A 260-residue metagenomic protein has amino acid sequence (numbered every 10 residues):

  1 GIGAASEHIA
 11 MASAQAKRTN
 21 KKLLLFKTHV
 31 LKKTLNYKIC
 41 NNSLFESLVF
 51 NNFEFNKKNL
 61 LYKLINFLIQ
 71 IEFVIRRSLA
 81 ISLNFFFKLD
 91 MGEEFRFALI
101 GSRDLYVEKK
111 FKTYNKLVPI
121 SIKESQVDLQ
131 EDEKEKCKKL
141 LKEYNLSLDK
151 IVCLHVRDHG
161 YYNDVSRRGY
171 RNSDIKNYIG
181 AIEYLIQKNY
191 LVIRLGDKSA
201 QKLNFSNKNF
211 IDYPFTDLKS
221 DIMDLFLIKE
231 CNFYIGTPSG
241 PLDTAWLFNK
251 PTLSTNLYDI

Functional and structural regions predicted by a protein language model:
G1-I260: N-terminal targeting/anchoring "stem" of glycan-biosynthesis enzymes
